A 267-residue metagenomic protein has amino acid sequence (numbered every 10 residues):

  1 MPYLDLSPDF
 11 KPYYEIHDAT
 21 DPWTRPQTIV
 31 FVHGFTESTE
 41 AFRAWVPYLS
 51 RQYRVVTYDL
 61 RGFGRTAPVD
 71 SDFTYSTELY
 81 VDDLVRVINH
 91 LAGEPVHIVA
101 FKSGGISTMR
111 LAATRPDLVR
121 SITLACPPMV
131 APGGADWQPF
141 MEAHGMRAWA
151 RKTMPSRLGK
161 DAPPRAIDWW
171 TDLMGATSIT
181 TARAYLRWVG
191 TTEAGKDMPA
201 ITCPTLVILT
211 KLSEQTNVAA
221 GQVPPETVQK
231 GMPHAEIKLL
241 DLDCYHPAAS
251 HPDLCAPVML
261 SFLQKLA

Functional and structural regions predicted by a protein language model:
M1-V30, R51-R54, A176, E236 (+2 more regions): Alpha/beta-hydrolase fold catalytic core
S7-F10, D21, E40-S50, V56-V99 (+2 more regions): Active-site loop/oxyanion-hole signature of alpha/beta-hydrolase fold enzymes
P26, G34-E37, K102: Active-site glycine-rich loops that stabilize anionic/oxyanionic intermediates across multiple enzyme folds
F31-G34, T57: Structural cue for short, hydrophobic secondary-structure segments
T36, L60-G64, M129, C244-P247: Alpha/beta-hydrolase active-site loop signature
I106-T114, L118-A148: Flexible "cap/lid" loop of the alpha/beta hydrolase fold
H144-A200: Conserved alpha/beta-hydrolase catalytic His-Asp/Glu region
T202-L254: Conserved loop-alpha-helix segment in the C-terminal half of the alpha/beta-hydrolase fold that carries the catalytic
